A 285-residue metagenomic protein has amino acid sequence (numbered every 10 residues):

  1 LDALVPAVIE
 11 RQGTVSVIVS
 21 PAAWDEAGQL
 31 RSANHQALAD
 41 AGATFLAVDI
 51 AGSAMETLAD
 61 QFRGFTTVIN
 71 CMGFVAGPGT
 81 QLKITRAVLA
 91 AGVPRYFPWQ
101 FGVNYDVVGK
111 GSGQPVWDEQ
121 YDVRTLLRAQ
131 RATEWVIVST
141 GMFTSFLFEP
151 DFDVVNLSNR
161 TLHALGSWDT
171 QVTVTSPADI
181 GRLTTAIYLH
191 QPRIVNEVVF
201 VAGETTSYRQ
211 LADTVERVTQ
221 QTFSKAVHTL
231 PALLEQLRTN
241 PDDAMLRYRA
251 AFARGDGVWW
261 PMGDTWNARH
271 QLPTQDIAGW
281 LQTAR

Functional and structural regions predicted by a protein language model:
L1-A33, A41, S53-M55, V75 (+4 more regions): Oxidoreductase cofactor-interface core, primarily capturing Rossmann-like NAD(P)-dependent enzymes
A43-A59, G77, Q81: Glycine-rich, highly charged phosphate/nucleotide-binding loops
D49-I50, T66, G73: Short glycine-/small-residue-rich Rossmann-like dinucleotide-binding loops
A59, P177-T185, T274-Q282: Short, amphipathic alpha-helical "lid/cap" segments that border enzyme active or binding sites
F62, T66-N70, F97: N-terminal Rossmann-like NAD(P) cofactor-binding module of classical short-chain dehydrogenase/reductase
M72-G73, Q100: Conserved NAD(P)H cofactor-binding loop of Rossmann-fold oxidoreductase domains
G79-R95: Rossmann-fold NAD(P) dinucleotide-binding segment
T219, L230-R285: A hydrophobic C-terminal alpha-helical subdomain
